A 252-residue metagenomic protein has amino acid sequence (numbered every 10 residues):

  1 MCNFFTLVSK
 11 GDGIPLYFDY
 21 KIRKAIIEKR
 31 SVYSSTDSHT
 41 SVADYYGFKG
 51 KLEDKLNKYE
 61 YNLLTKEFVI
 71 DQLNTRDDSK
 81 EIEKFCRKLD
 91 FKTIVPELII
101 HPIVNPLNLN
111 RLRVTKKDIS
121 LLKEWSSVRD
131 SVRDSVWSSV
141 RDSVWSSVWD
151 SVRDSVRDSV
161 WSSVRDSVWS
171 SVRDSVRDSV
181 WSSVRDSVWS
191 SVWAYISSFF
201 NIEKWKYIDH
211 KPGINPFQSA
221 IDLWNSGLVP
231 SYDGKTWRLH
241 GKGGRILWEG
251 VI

Functional and structural regions predicted by a protein language model:
M1-I252: Short, glycine-biased loop/turn motifs at secondary-structure junctions and in low-complexity Ser/Thr/Pro-rich termini
